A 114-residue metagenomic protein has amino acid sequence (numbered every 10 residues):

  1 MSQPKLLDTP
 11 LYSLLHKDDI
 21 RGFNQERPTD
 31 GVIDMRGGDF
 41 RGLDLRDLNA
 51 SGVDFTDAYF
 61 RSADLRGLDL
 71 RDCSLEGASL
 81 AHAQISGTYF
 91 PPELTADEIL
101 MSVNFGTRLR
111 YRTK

Functional and structural regions predicted by a protein language model:
M1-K5: Terminal non-domain segments
L7, L11-S13, I20-K114: Tandem repeat scaffolds
